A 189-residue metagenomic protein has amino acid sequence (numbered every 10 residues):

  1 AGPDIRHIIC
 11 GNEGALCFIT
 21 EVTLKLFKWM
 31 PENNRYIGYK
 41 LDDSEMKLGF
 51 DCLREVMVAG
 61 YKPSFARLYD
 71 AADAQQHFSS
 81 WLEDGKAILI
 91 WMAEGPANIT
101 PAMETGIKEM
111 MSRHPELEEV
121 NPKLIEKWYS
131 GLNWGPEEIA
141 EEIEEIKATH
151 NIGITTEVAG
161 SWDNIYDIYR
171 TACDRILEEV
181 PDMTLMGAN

Functional and structural regions predicted by a protein language model:
A1-W29: FAD-binding core of FAD-dependent oxidoreductases, characterized by glycine-rich FAD pyrophosphate-binding loops
L24, K28, I37-N189: C-terminal substrate-recognition/cap domain of FAD-linked oxidoreductases
N33: N-terminal nucleotide-binding beta1-loop-alpha1 segment
